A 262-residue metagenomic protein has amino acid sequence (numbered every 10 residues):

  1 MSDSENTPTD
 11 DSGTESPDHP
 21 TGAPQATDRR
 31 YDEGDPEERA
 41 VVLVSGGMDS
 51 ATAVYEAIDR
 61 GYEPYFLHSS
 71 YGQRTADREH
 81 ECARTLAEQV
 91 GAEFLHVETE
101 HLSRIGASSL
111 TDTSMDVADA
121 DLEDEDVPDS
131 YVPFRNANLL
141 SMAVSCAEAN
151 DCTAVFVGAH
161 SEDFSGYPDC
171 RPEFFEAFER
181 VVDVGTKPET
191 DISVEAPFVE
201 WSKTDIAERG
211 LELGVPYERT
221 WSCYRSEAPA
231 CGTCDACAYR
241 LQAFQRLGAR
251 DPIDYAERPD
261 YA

Functional and structural regions predicted by a protein language model:
S2-T9, T14-L213: ATP-dependent adenylation/nucleotidyltransferase module used to activate substrates
D49-A51, E162, A236-R240, P252: Short, electropositive, low-hydrophobicity segments enriched in small/polar residues
V90, Q242-R246: A general structural signal for short secondary-structure boundary/capping elements
V97-T99, P216-Y224: Conserved S-adenosyl-L-methionine
S141, W221-Q242: Local cysteine-cluster metal-coordination motifs and their immediate loop/turn environment, predominantly Fe-S cluster
P197, L241-A243, R258: Low-complexity, intrinsically disordered or weakly predicted helical/coil tracts enriched in serine/threonine
R246-A262: Short microdomains enriched in Cys/His and/or Lys/Arg
